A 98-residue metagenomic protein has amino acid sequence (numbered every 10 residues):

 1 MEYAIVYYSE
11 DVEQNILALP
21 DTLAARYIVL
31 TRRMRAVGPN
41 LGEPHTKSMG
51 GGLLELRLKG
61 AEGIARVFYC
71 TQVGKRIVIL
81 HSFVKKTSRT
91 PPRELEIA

Functional and structural regions predicted by a protein language model:
M1-I64, V73-I77, V84-I97: Basic, Lys/Arg-enriched alpha-helical interface segments
V67: Portal/gating segments that form or line small-molecule/metal binding sites
C70: Conserved Hanks-type protein kinase catalytic core
